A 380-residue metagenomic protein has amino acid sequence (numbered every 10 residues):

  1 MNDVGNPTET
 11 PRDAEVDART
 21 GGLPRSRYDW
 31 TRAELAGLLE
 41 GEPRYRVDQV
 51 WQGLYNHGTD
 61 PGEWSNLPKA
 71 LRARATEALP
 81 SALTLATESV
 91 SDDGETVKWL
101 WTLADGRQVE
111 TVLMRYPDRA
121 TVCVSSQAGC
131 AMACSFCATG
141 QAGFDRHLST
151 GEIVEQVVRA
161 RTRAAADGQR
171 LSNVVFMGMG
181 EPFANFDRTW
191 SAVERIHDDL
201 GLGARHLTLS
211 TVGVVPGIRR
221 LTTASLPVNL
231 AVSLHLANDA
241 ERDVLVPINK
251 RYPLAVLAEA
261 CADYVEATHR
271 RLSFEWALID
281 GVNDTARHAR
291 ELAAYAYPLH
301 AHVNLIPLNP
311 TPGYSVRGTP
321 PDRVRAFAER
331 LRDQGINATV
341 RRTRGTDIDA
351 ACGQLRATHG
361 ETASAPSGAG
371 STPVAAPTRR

Functional and structural regions predicted by a protein language model:
M1-V109, R115, A262-R271, L278-R380: Auxiliary Fe-S-binding modules of radical SAM enzymes
V97, V109, A120-C123, M132 (+1 more regions): Generic beta-strand structural signal
L113-M114, R188: Residue-level structural signal for beta-strand termini and adjacent loop
R115-E155: Canonical Radical SAM [4Fe-4S] cluster-binding loop centered on the CxxxCxxC motif and its immediate flanking residues
L148, G213, T343-D347: Short beta->alpha linker loops
T150-G151, E155-A166: Ferredoxin-type iron-sulfur electron-transfer modules in oxidoreductases and energy-metabolism complexes
R161-T339: Conserved AdoMet/S-adenosylmethionine-binding subsite of the radical SAM
